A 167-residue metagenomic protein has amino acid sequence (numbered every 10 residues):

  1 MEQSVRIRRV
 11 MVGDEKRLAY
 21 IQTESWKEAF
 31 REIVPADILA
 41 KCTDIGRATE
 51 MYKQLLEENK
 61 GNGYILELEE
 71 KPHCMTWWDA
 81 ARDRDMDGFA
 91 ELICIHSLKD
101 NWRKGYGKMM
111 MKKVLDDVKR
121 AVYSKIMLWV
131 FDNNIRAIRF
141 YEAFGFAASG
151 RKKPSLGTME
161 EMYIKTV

Functional and structural regions predicted by a protein language model:
Q3-R6: Extreme N-terminal starter segment of soluble prokaryotic enzymes
R9-E15, Y20-V34, L39-D100, M111-K113 (+4 more regions): Acetyl-CoA-dependent GNAT
A90, S124-V167: C-terminal "cap" of GNAT-fold acetyltransferases
L98-D100, K104, D132-N133: Active-site acidic-Proline motif in GNAT/NAT acetyltransferases
R103-D116, R139-A143: Conserved acetyl-CoA-binding loop-helix of GNAT-fold acetyltransferases
K104, A121-S124: Short coil/turn segments at alpha/beta junctions that flank glycine-rich nucleotide-binding fingerprints
